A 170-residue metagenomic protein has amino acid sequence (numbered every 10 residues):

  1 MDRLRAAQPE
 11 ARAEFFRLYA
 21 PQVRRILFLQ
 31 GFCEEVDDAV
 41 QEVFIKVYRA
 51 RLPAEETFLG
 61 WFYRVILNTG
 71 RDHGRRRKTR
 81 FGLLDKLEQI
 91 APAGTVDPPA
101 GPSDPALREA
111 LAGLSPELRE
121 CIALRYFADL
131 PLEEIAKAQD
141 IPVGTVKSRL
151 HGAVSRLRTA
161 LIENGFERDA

Functional and structural regions predicted by a protein language model:
M1-Q22, L29, E109-A112, E134 (+2 more regions): N-terminal module of bacterial RNA polymerase sigma factors
R5-E14, R24-E42, P53, V143: Short, charged helix-capping/linker segments at alpha-helix termini
F15, Y19-V23, L27, A39 (+3 more regions): Residue-level preference for hydrophobic side chains embedded in well-ordered alpha helices
A20, R24, F44, S115 (+2 more regions): C-terminal flanking helix
L29, R49, P53, L59 (+4 more regions): Arg/Lys-rich amphipathic alpha helix in sigma70-family domain 2
L67, R71, E133, Q139-F166: DNA-recognition helix of helix-turn-helix
R80-L111: Internal acidic/polar
C121-R125: A short pre-motif secondary-structure segment
